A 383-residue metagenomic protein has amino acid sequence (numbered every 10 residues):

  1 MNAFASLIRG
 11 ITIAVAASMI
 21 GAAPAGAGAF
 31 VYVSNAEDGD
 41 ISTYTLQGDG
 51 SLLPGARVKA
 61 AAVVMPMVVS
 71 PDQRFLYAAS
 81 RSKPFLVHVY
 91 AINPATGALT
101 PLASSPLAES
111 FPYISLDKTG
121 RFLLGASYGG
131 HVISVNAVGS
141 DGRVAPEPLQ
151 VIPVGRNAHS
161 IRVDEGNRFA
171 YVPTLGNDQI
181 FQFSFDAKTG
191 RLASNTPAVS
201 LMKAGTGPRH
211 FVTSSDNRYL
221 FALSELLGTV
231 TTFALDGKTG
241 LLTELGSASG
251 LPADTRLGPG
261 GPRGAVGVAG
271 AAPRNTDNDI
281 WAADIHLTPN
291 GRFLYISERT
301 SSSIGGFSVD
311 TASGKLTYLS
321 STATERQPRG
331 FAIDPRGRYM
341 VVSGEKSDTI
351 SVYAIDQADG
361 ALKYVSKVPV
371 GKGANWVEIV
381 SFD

Functional and structural regions predicted by a protein language model:
G26-L52: An edge-strand/N-cap motif at the start of beta-rich repeat modules
A36, R81-S82, Y128, V138 (+7 more regions): Short loop/turn segments immediately following the C-termini of beta-strands
Y44-S51, Y90-G97, V135-V144, F183-L192 (+3 more regions): Short loop/turn segments immediately following beta-strands, especially the blade-tip and inter-blade linker loops
L53-K59, T100-S105, E147-I152, N195-M202 (+4 more regions): A short beta-strand motif characteristic of beta-propeller blades
G55-G120: Blade-loop segments of beta-propeller domains
A61-D72, L107-F122, V151-R168, L201-N217 (+3 more regions): Beta-rich, blade/repeat-based domains predominating in secreted/periplasmic proteins but also intracellular
E345-S351, A358, K363-D383: Blade-level signature of beta-propeller repeat domains, shared across WD40, Kelch, NHL, RCC1 and BNR/Asp-box propellers
